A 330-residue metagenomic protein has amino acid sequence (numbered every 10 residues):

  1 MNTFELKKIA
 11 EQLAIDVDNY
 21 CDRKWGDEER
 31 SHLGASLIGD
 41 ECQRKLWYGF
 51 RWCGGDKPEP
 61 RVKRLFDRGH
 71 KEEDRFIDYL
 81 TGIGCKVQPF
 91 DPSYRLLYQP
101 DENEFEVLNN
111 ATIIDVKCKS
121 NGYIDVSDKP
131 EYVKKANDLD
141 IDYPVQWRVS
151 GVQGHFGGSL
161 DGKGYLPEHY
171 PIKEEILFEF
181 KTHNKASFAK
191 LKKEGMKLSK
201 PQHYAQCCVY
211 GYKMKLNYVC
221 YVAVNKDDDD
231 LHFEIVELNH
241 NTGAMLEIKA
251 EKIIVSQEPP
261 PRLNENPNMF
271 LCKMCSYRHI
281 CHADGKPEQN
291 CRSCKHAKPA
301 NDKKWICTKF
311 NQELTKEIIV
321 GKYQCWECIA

Functional and structural regions predicted by a protein language model:
M1-L177, N184-A186: Metal-dependent nuclease catalytic cores that hydrolyze phosphodiester bonds in DNA/RNA, characterized by
T3-E5, K190-Q202, V209, K213-N311 (+1 more regions): Metal-dependent nuclease catalytic regions and adjoining charged, substrate-binding loops involved in nucleic-acid end
I38, G49-R51, K181, V224 (+2 more regions): Structured loops at beta-to-helix junctions and adjacent beta-edge loops in soluble globular domains
R44, D74, A205-C208, M269: Non-catalytic, well-ordered alpha-helical scaffold segments
K71, G157, I172-K173, Q202-A205 (+2 more regions): Residues forming well-ordered secondary-structure scaffolds
Q88-P89, E168-P171, F178, A250-Q257 (+1 more regions): Short, surface-exposed, charge-dense and proline/glycine-enriched linear segments
Q88-P89, L177-E179, Y218-A223: A structural signal for short, well-ordered beta-strand segments and their strand-loop junctions that often border
L314-K316: N-terminal targeting sequences that direct proteins away from the cytosol to non-cytosolic compartments
